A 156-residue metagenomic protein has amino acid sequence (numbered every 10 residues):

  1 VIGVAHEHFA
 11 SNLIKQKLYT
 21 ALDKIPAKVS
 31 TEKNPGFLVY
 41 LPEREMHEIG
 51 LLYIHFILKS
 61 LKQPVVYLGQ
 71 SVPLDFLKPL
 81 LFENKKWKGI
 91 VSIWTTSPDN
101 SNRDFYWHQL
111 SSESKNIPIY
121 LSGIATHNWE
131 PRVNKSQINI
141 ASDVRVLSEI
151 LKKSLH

Functional and structural regions predicted by a protein language model:
V1-K24: Long amphipathic alpha-helical segments
S30-F37: A short, charged/proline- and glycine-enriched loop that marks the coil->beta-strand transition at the N-terminal
L52-Y67: Short helix-loop-beta junction
Y67-L68, L121: A structural preference for short, hydrophobic beta-strand core positions in alpha/beta folds
Q70-F76: Short acidic loop-to-helix transition motifs that present clustered carboxylates
L77-K85, L151-L155: Short amphipathic alpha-helix with an adjacent loop that forms part of the alpha/beta core around
L80-E130: Cofactor-cradling patches in redox/metallo enzymes
S122-H156: Peripheral docking tails and interdomain loops at the edges of cofactor- or intermediate-handling domains
